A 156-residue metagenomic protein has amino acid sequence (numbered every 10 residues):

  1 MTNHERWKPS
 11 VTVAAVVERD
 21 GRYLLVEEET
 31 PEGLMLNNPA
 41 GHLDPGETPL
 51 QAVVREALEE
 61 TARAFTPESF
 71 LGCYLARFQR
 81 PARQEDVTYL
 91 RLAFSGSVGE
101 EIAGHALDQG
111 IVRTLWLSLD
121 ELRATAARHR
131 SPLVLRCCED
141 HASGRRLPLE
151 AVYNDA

Functional and structural regions predicted by a protein language model:
M1-L24, H42, S95: Conserved N-terminal beta-strand and adjoining loop/helix that marks the start of the Nudix/MutT-like hydrolase domain
V13, F65-E68: Small-residue-enriched segments and motifs
E28: Short loop/turn segments immediately following the C-termini of beta-strands
P31-G33, P132: Short, surface-exposed beta-strand-loop junctions and turns on beta-sheet-rich folds
L36-N38: A short gly/proline-enriched turn/hairpin at secondary-structure junctions
L43-T66, A76-R130, N154: Unchanged
L71-G72: Local beta-strand/beta-hairpin segments that build beta-sheet-rich folds
L135-A156: Charged phosphate-binding loop/patch that engages nucleotide di/tri-phosphates or the phosphate backbone of nucleic
